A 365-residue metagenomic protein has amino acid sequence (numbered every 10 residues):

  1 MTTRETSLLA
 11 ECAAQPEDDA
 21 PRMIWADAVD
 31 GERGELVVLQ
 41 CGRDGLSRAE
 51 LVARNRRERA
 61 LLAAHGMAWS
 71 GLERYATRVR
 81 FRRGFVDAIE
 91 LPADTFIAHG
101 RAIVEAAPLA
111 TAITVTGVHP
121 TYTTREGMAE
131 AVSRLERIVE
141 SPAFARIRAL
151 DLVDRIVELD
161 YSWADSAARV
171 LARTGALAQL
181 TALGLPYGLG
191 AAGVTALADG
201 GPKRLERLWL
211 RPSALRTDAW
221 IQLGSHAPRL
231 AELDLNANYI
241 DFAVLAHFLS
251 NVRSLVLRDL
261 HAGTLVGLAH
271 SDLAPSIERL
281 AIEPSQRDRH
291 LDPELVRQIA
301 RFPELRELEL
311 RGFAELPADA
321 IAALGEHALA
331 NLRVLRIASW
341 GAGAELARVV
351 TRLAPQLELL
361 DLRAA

Functional and structural regions predicted by a protein language model:
T2-R146, I156-L159: Long, highly charged low-complexity segments
T3-R4, R78, A112-V115, R125 (+5 more regions): N-terminal compositionally biased, intrinsically disordered segments and leader/signal-like regions
M23, E73-T77, T95-V104, M128-E140 (+8 more regions): Leucine-rich repeat
R33, C41-D44, H65, S70 (+15 more regions): Feature targets compositionally biased, intrinsically disordered low-complexity regions with long contiguous runs
V37, R48, W69, R74 (+13 more regions): Polar low-complexity intrinsically disordered regions enriched in Ser/Thr and small residues
D44, A49, N55-A60, G66 (+12 more regions): Positively charged, low-complexity intrinsically disordered regions
R82-D87, E105-A112, P142-A149, G175-A182 (+7 more regions): Leucine-rich repeat
A88-I97, I113-S133, A149-W163, A167 (+9 more regions): Concave beta-strand-loop units of leucine-rich repeat
